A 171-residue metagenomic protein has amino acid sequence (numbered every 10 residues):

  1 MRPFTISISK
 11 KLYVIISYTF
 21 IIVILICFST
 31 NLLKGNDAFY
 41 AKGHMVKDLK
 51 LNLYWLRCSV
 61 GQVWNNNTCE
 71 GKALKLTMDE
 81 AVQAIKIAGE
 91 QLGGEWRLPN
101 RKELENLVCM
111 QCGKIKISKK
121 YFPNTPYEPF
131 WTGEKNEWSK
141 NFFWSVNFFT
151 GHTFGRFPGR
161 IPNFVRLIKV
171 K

Functional and structural regions predicted by a protein language model:
M1-L12: N-terminal secretory signal peptides that target proteins for export/translocation
S17-C27: Bacterial N-terminal signal peptides
S29, L33-D37, A41: Boundary at the C-terminal end of the N-terminal hydrophobic targeting segment
D37-Y40, P123-N124, R160: Short solvent-exposed loop/turn micro-motifs enriched in small/polar/acidic residues
H44, L49-L53, R57-R97, R101-L104 (+2 more regions): Short aromatic-cysteine micro-motif
V82-E95, R101-F148, R156: An exposed tryptophan-centered "aromatic clamp" motif
W131, F157-K171: Short, structured beta-strand segments at or near domain termini in extracellular proteins/domains
